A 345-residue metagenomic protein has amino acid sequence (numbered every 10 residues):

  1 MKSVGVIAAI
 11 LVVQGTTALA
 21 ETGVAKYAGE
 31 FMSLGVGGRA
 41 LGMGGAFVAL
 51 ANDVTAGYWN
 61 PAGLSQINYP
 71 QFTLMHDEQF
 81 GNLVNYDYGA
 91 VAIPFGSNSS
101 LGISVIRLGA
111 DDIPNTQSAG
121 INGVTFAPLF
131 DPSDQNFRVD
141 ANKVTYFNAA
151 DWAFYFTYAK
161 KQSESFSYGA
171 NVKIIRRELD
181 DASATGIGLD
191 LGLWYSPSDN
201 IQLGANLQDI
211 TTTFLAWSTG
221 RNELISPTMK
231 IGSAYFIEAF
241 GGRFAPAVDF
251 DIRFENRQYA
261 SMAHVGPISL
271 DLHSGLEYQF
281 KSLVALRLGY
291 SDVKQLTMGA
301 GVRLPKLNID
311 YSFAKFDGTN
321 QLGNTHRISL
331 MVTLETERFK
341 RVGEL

Functional and structural regions predicted by a protein language model:
M1-G5, E164: Positively charged n-region of N-terminal signal peptides that target proteins for export
V4-Q14: Sec-dependent N-terminal signal peptides
T16-A20: Sec/Tat signal peptide C-region and signal peptidase I cleavage site
E21-L345: Subset of outer-membrane beta-barrel
